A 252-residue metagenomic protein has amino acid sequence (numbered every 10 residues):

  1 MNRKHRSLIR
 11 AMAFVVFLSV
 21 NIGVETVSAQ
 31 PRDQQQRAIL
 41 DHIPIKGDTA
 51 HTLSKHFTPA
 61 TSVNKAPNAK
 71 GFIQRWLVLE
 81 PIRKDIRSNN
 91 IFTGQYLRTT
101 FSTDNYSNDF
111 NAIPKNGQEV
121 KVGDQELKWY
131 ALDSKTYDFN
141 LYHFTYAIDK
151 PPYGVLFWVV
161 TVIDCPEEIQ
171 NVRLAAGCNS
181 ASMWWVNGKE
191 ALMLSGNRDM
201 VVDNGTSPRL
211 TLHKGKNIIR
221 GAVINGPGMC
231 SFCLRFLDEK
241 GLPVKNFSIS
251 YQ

Functional and structural regions predicted by a protein language model:
M1-L8: N-terminal secretory signal peptides that target proteins for export/translocation
A11-G23: Bacterial N-terminal signal peptides
A29-F139, A222-Q252: Accessory carbohydrate-binding/adhesion or oligomerization-edge regions at the termini of glycan-active proteins
Y146-F157, S195-V201: Extracellular beta-rich ligand/substrate-recognition surface
V159-N171, R209-K214: Extracellular and analogous surface-interaction loops
C165, L174-C178, V223-N225: Non-cytosolic beta-sheet module surface loops
Q170-W185, I219: Aromatic-lined ligand-binding clefts that engage carbohydrates, nucleic acids, or primary amines
V186-R235: Beta-strand-rich ligand-recognition modules
